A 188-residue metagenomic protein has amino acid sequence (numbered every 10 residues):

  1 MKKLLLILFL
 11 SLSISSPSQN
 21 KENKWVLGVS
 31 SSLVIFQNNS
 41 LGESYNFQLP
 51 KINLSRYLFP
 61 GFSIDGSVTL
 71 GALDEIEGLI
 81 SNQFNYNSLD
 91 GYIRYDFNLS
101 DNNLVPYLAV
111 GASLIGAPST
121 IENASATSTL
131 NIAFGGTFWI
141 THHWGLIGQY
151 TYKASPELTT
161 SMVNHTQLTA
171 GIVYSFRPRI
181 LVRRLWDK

Functional and structural regions predicted by a protein language model:
L4-L10, S15-V29, F176-K188: Outer-membrane beta-barrel biogenesis signature
Q19-R56, I64, T169, R177: Short glycine/proline- and aromatic-enriched beta-strand/turn motifs that initiate or cap beta-hairpins
N23-W25, S44-P50, Q83-L89, L104 (+2 more regions): Residues that define the transmembrane beta-barrel architecture of outer-membrane proteins
W25, G61-G66, D101-N103, F138-L146 (+1 more regions): Repeated loop/turn-to-beta-strand initiation elements of outer-membrane beta-barrel proteins
V29-S31, I52-R56, G91-Y95, V110-A112 (+3 more regions): Residues on the lipid-exposed face of transmembrane beta-strands in outer-membrane beta-barrel proteins
N39-N46, I76-N82, P118-A126, L158-N164 (+1 more regions): Outer-membrane beta-barrel translocator domains and adjoining extracellular loop/strand segments of Gram-negative
R56-E122, T127: Gram-negative (and chloroplast) outer-membrane scaffold detector with strong preference for beta-barrel transmembrane
D90-F97, N164-K188: Outer-membrane beta-barrel "beta-signal"
